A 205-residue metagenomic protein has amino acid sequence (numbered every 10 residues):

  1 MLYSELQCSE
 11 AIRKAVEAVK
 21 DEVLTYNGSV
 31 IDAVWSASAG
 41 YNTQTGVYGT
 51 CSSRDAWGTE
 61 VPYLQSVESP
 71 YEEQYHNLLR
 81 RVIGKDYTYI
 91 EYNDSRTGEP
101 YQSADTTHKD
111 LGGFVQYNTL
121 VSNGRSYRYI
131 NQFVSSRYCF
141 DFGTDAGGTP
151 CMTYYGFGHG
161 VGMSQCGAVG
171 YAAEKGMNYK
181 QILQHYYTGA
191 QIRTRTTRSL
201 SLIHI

Functional and structural regions predicted by a protein language model:
M1-L202: Conserved, single-site charged/polar hotspot
